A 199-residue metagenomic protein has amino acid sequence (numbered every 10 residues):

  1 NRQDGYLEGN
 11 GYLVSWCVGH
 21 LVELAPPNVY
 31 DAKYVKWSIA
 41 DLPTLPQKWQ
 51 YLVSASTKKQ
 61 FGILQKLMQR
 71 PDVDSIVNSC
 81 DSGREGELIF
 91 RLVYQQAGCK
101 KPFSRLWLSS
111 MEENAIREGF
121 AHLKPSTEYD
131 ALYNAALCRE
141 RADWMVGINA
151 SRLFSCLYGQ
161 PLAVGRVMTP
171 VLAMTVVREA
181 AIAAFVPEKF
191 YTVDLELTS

Functional and structural regions predicted by a protein language model:
N1-E140, W144, P170: Intrinsically disordered, low-complexity regulatory segments
D143-S199: Prokaryote-biased recognition of long, low-complexity C-terminal linker/tail segments that are poorly structured
